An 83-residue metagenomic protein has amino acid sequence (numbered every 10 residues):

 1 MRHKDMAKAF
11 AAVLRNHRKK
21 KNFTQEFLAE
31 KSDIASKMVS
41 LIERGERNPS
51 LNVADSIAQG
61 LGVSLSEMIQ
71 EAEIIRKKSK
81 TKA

Functional and structural regions predicted by a protein language model:
M1, Q59, E67-A83: Short, charged recognition helix plus adjacent turn of helix-turn-helix-like nucleic-acid-binding domains
A12-L28, K82-A83: Short basic helix-loop element that most often maps to the first helix and adjoining turn of HTH DNA-binding modules
L14, Q25, S36, L51-A54: Helix-turn-helix DNA-binding elements, focusing on the entry/boundary residues of the two helices that contact DNA
N22-L41: Short alpha-helical DNA-recognition segment
M38, N48, E67: Residues in the helix-turn-helix
R44, V63: Short, conserved catalytic or interaction motifs in soluble domains
E46-Q59: Short, basic-rich loop-to-helix N-cap that marks the start of a DNA-contacting helix
